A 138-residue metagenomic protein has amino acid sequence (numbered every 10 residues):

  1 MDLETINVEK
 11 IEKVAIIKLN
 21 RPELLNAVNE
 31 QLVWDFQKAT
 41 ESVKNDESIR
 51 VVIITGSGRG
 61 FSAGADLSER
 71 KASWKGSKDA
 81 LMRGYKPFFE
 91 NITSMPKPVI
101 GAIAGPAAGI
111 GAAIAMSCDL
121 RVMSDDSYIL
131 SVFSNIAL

Functional and structural regions predicted by a protein language model:
M1-S57, E90: Conserved CoA-thioester-binding segment of acyl-CoA-metabolizing enzymes
I17, I54, D66, I114-A115: Hydrophobic/aromatic residues within transmembrane alpha-helices of multi-pass small-molecule transporters
L32-F36, G84, I114: Hydrophobic alpha-helical membrane-association signature
G56-N91, A107: Glycine- (often His-adjacent) and acidic-residue-rich active-site loop that binds/positions the CoA thioester
F88-S94, A102, A108-L138: CoA-thioester-processing core
